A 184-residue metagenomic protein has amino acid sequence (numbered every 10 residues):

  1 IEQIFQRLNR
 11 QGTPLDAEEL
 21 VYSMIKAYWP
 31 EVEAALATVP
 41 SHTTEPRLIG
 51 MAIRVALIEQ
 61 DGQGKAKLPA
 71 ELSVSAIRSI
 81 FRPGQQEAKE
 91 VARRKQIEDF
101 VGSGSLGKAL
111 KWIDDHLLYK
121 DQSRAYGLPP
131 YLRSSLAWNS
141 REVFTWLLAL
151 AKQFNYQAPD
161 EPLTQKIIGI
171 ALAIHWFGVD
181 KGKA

Functional and structural regions predicted by a protein language model:
I1-A184: Flexible coil/loop and intrinsically disordered segments
